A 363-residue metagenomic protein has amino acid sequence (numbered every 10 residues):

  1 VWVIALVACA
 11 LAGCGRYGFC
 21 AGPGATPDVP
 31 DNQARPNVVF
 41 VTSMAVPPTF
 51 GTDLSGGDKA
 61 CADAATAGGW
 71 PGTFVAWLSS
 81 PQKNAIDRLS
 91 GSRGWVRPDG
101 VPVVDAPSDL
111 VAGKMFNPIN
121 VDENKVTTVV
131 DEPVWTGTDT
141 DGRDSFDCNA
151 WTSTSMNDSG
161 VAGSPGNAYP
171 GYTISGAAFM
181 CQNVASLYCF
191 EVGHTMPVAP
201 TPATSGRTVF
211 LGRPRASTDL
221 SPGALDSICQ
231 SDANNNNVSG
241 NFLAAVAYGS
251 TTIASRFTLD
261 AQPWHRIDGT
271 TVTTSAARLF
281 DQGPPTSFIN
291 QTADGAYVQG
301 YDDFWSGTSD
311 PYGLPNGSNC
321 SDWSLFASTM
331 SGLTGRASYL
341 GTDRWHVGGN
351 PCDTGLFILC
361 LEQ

Functional and structural regions predicted by a protein language model:
V1-V7: Sec-dependent signal peptide recognition, specifically the positively charged N-region followed immediately by
L11-G13: C-terminal motif of bacterial Sec signal peptides marking the signal peptidase cleavage site
Y17-G22, P27-Q363: Secreted/extracellular ectodomain signature
